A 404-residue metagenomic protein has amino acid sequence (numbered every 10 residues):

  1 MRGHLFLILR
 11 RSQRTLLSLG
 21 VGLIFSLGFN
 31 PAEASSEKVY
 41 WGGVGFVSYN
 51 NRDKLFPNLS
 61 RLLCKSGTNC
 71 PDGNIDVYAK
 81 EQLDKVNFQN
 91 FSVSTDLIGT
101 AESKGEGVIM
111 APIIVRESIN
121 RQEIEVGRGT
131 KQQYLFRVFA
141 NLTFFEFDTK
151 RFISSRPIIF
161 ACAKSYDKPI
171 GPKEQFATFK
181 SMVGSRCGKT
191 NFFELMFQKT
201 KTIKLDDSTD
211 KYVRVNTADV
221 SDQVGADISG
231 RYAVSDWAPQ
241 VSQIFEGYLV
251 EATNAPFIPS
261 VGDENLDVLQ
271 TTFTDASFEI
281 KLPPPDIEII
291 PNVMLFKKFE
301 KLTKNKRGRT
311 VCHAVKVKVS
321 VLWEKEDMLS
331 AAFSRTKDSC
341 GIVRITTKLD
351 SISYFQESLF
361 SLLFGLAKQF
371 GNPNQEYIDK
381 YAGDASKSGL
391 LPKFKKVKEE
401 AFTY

Functional and structural regions predicted by a protein language model:
G3-L19: Bacterial N-terminal signal peptides that target proteins for export
S18-G28: Bacterial N-terminal signal peptides
F29-E102, E106, S165-S277, K325 (+1 more regions): A structural "domain/chain start" motif
G99-D148, T271-S353: Surface-exposed short loop/turn segments
Y134-V138, P157-A163: Amphipathic alpha-helical scaffolding segments
R151-I153: Beta-sandwich strand segments
R156-I158, A332-F333: Short hydrophobic alpha-helix segments
